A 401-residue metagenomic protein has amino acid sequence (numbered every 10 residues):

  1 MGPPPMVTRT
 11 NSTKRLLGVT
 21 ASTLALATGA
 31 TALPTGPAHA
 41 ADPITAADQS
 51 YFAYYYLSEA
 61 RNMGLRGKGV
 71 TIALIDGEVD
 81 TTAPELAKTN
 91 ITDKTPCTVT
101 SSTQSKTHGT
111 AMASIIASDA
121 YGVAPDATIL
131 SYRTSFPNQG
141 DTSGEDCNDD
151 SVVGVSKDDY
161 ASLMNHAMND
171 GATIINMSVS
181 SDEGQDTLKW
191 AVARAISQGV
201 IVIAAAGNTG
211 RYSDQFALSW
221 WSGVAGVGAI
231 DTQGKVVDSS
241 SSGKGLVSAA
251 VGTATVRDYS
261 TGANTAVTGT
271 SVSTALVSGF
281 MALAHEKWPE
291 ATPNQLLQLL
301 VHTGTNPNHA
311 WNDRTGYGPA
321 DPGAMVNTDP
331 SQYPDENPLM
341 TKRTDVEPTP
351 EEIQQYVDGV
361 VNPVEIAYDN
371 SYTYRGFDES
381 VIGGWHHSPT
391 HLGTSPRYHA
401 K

Functional and structural regions predicted by a protein language model:
M1-A40: Secretory targeting and sorting signals
I44-I72, T95-S101, D321: N-terminal domain-start motif of subtilase-like serine proteases
L57, A205-G223, G228-G245, V256-G269 (+1 more regions): Active-site-adjacent substrate-recognition loops and nearby beta-strands within hydrolase catalytic domains
R61-I72, E78-T92, T100-V153, S222 (+3 more regions): Subtilisin-like serine protease catalytic core
T71-I75, T128-R133, M168, T173-S178 (+3 more regions): Structural recognition of the beta-strand scaffold that forms the well-ordered cores of secreted hydrolase catalytic
T134, G252-A320: Hydrolase catalytic cores
N138-A217, T265-V267, V272: Substrate-binding/access-modulating region of protease and related hydrolase catalytic domains
W288-A400: C-terminal subdomain of the subtilisin-like protease fold in secreted/lumenal serine endopeptidases
